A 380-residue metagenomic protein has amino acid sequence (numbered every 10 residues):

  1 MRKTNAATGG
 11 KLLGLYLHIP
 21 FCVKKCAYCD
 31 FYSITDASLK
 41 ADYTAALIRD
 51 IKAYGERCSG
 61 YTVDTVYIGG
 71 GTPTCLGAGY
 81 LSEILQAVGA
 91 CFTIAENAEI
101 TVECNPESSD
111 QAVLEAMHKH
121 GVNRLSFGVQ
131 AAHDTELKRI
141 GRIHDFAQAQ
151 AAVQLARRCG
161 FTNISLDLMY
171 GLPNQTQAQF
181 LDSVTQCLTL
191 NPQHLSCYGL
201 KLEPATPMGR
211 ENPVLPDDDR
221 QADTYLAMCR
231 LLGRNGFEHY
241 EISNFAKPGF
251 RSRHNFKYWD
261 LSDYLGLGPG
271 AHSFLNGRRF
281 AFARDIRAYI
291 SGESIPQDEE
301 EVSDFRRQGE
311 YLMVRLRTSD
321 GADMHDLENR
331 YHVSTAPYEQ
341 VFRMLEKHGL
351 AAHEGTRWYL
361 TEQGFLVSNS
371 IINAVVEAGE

Functional and structural regions predicted by a protein language model:
T4-N5, G10-L12, S33-R57, Y61-V333: C-terminal scaffold of the Radical SAM
H18-F31: Local cysteine-cluster metal-coordination motifs and their immediate loop/turn environment, predominantly Fe-S cluster
G277-R279, H348, S370-I372: A short, polar/proline- and glycine-enriched secondary-structure boundary/capping micro-motif
H332-E346: Short amphipathic alpha-helical interaction segments
E346-T356: A short, conserved structural fragment
R357-T361: Minor-groove-contacting beta-hairpin "wing" of winged helix-turn-helix DNA-binding domains
Q363-E380: Short, amphipathic alpha-helical interaction segments positioned at domain boundaries
